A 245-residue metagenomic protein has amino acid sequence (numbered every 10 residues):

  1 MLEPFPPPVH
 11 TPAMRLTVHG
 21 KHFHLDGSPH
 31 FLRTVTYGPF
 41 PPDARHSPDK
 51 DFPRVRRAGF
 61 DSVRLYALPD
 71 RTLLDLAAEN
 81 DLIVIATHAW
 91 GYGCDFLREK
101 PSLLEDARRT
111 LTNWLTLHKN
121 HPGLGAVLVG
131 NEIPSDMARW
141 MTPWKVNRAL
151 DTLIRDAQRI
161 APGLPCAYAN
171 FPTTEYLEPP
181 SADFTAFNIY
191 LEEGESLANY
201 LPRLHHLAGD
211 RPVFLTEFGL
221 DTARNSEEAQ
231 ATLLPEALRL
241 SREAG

Functional and structural regions predicted by a protein language model:
M1-E3, H10: Short, positively charged and aromatic/hydrophobic N-terminal segments
H10, T17-V18, H24-T185: Active-site mouth of glycoside hydrolases
T11-P12, P202: Hydrophobic alpha-helical segments, principally membrane-spanning helices and signal/leader peptides
H19-H22, E195-L197: A short, acidic/glycine-rich surface segment
R139, K145-A244: Extracellular glycoside hydrolase catalytic/binding regions
